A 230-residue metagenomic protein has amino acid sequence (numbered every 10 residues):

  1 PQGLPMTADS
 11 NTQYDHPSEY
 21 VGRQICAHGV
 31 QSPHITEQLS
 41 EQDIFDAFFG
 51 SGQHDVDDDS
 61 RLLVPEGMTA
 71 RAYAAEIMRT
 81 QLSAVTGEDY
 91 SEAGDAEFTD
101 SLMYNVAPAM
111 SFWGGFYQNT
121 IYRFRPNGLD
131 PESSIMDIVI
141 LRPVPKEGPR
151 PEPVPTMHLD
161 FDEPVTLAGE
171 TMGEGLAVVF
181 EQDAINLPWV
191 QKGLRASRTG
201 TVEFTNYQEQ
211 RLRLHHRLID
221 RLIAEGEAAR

Functional and structural regions predicted by a protein language model:
P1-R230: C-terminal catalytic domain of Rieske-type non-heme iron oxygenases
